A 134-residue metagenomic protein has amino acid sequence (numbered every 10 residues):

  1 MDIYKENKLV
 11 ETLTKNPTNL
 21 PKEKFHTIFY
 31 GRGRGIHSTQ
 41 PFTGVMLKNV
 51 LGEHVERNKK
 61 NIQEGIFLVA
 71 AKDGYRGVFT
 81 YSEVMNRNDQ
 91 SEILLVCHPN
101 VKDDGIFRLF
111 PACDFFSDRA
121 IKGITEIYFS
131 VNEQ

Functional and structural regions predicted by a protein language model:
M1-Q134: N-terminal intrinsically disordered, low-complexity segments enriched in P/E/S/T
